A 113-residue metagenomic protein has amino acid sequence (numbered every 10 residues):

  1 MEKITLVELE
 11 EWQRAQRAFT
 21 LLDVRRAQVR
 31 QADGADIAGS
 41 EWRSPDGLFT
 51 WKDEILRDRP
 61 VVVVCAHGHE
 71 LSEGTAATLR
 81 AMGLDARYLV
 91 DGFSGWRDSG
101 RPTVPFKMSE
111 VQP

Functional and structural regions predicted by a protein language model:
M1-T20, V24-V62, H67-P113: Rhodanese-like catalytic fold shared by cysteine-dependent sulfurtransferases and DSP/PTP-type phosphatases
